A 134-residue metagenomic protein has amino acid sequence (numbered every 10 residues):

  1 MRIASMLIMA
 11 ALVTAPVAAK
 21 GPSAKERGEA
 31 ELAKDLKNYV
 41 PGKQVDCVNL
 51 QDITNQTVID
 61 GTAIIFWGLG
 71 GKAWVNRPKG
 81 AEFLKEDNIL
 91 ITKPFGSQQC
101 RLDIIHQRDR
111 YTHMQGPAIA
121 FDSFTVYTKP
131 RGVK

Functional and structural regions predicted by a protein language model:
R2-L7: Sec-dependent signal peptide recognition, specifically the positively charged N-region followed immediately by
A10-A18: Hydrophobic h-region of N-terminal signal peptides that target proteins for export in Gram-negative bacteria
A19-A73, G132-V133: N-terminal secretory signal peptides
K72-G80: A short macromolecule-binding patch
K79-K134: Helix-rich interaction surfaces within compact, conserved domain-sized segments that mediate assembly or partner
